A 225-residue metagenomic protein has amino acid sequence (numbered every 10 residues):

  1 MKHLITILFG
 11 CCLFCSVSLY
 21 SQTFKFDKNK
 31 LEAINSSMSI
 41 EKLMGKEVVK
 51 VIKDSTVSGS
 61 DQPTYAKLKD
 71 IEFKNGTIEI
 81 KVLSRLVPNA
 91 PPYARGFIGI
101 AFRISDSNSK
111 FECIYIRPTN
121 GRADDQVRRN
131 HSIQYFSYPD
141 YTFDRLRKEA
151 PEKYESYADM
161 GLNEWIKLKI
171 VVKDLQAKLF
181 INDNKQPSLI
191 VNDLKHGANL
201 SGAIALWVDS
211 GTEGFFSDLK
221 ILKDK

Functional and structural regions predicted by a protein language model:
M1-T23: Bacterial Sec-dependent N-terminal signal peptides
Q22-K225: Extracellular glycan-recognition regions
